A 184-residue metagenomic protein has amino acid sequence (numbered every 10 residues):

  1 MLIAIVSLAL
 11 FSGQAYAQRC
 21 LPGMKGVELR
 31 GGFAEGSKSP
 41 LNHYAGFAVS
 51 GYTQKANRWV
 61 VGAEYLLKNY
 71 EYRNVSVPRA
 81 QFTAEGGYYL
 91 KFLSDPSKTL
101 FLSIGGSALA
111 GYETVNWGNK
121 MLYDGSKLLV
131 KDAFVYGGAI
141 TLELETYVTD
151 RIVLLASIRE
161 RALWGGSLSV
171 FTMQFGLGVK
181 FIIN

Functional and structural regions predicted by a protein language model:
M1-K25: Bacterial Sec-dependent N-terminal signal peptides
Y16-K68, G176, K180-N184: Short glycine/proline- and aromatic-enriched beta-strand/turn motifs that initiate or cap beta-hairpins
R19-L21, L109-V148: A mid-sequence interfacial segment
G23-K25, S39-A45, S76-A84, L100 (+2 more regions): Residues that define the transmembrane beta-barrel architecture of outer-membrane proteins
R30, N42-Y44, S50-Y52, R58-V60 (+5 more regions): Residue-level detection of beta-strand scaffold positions
F33-E35, Y70-V77, D124-V130, R161-G166: Extracellular loop and loop/strand-boundary signature of outer-membrane beta-barrel proteins
S50-Y123, F181-N184: Gram-negative (and chloroplast) outer-membrane scaffold detector with strong preference for beta-barrel transmembrane
L66, I140-N184: Predominantly the C-terminal beta-signal and adjacent terminal strand-loop region of outer-membrane beta-barrel
